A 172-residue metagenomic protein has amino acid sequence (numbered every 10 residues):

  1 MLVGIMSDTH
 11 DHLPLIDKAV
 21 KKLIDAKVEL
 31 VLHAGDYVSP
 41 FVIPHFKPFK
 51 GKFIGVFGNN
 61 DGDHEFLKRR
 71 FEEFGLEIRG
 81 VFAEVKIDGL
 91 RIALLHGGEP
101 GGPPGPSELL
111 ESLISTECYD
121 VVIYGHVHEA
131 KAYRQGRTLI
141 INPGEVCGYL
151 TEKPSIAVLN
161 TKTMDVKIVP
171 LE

Functional and structural regions predicted by a protein language model:
L2-H10, R91-G98, L139-G144, I168: Active-site-proximal beta-strand elements of phosphoester/diester hydrolases
L2-I87: Core catalytic region of metal-dependent phosphoesterases/phosphodiesterases, especially metallo-beta-lactamase-like
G4, L32, I54, V121-I123 (+2 more regions): Hydrophobic/aromatic beta-strand patches that form the interior of the parallel beta-sheet core in alpha/beta enzyme
H10-L15, V38-F41, D61-F66, E99-P104 (+2 more regions): Active-site environment of divalent metal-dependent phosphoester hydrolases
K27, C118, H126: Conserved functional loop/turn residues at catalytic and ligand-binding sites
F46-P48, K131-R137: Short loop/helix-cap segments at secondary-structure boundaries that form the rim of catalytic
H64, K68, F74-E117, C147-T151: Active-site-proximal segments of metal-dependent phosphoesterases and phosphodiesterases across multiple
R79-D88, E117, R134-G136, I141-E172: Binuclear metal-dependent phosphoesterase catalytic core
